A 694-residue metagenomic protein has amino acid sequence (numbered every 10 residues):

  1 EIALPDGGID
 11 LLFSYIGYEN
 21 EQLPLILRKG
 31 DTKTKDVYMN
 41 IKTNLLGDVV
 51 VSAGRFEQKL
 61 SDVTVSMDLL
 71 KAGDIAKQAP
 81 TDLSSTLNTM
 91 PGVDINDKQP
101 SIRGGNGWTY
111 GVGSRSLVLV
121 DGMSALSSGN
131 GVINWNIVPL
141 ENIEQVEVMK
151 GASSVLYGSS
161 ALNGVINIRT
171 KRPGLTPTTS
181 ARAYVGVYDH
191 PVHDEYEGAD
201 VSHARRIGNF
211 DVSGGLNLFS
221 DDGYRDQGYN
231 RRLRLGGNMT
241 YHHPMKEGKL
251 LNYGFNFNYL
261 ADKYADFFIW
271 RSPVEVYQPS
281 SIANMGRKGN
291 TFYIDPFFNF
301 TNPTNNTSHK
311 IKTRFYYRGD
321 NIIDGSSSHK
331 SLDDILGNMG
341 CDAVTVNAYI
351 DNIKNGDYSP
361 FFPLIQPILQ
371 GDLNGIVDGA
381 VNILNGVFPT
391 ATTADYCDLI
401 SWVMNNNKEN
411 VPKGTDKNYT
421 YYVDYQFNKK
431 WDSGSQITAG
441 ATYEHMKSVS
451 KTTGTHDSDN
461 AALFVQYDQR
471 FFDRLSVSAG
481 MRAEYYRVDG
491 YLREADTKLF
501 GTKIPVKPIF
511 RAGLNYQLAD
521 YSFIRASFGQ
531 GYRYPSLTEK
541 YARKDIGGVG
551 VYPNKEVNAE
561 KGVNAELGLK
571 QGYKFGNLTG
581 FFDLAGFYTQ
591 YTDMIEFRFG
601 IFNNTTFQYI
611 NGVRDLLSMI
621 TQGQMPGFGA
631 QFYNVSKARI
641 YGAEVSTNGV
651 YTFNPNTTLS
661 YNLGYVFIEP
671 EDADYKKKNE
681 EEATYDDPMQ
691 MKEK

Functional and structural regions predicted by a protein language model:
A3, M123-K150, G237: Short acidic/polar hinge/loop motifs at secondary-structure boundaries that mediate gating or recognition
D10-E19, R28-A76: Short, acidic, small-residue-rich periplasmic hinge/interaction motif at the N-terminus of Gram-negative outer-membrane
K33-V37, L83-T86, S101-R103, S116-D121 (+4 more regions): N-terminal periplasmic accessory domains that precede and gate Gram-negative outer-membrane beta-barrel machines
M67, S84-M123, S127: Extracytoplasmic beta-strand/coil segments of soluble accessory domains associated with Gram-negative outer-membrane
R182, D473, T579-F581, G586-Q590 (+1 more regions): Gram-negative outer-membrane beta-barrel transporters
A183, S308-D324, N515-Q517, F523-S527 (+2 more regions): Membrane-embedded beta-barrel scaffold of Gram-negative outer-membrane proteins
D221-R232, Y241-N305, H309, F315-L336 (+2 more regions): Flexible loop and strand-edge segments within Gram-negative outer membrane beta-barrel domains
K430-T589, K694: Structural signature of Gram-negative outer-membrane beta-barrels, strongest in the C-terminal barrel of TonB-dependent
